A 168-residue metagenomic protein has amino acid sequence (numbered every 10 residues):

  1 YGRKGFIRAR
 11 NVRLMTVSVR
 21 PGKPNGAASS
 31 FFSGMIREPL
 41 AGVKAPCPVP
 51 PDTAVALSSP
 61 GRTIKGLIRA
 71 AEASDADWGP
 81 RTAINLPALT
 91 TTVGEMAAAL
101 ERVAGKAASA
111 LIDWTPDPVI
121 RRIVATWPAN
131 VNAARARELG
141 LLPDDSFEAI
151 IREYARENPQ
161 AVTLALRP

Functional and structural regions predicted by a protein language model:
Y1-P21: Conserved beta-loop-beta element that borders a ligand/cofactor-binding pocket
N11, L57, T90, N130-V131: Short aromatic/basic micro-patch
M15-S29, V49-G61: Glycine-rich "substrate-gating" loop/helix at the edge of Rossmann-like oxidoreductase active sites
V17, S33-P48, G105-D113: A short C-terminal helix-loop "cap" of Rossmann-like NAD(P)-dependent dehydrogenase/epimerase domains
F32-P46, A54-A83: Alpha-helical substrate-binding/gating segment
P39, G66-A71, L100, A133 (+1 more regions): Hydrophobic "lid"/C-terminal helical patch of Rossmann-like NAD(P)-dependent dehydrogenase/epimerase domains
I64-V124, A161-R167: Mid/C-terminal beta-alpha module of Rossmann-like enzyme folds, strongest in SDR-family dehydrogenases/epimerases
P116, P128-E138, D145-P168: Amphipathic terminal alpha-helices
